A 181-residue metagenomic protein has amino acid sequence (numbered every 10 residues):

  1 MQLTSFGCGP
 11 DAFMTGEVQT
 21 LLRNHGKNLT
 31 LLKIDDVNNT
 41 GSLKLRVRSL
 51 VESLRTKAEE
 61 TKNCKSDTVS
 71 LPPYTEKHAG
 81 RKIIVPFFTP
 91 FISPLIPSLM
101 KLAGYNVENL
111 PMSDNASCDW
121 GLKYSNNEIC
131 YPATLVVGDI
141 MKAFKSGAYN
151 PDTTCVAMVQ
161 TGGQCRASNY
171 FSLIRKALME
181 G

Functional and structural regions predicted by a protein language model:
Q2-G181: An N-terminal assembly and electron-transfer interface module characteristic of large anaerobic redox and radical
